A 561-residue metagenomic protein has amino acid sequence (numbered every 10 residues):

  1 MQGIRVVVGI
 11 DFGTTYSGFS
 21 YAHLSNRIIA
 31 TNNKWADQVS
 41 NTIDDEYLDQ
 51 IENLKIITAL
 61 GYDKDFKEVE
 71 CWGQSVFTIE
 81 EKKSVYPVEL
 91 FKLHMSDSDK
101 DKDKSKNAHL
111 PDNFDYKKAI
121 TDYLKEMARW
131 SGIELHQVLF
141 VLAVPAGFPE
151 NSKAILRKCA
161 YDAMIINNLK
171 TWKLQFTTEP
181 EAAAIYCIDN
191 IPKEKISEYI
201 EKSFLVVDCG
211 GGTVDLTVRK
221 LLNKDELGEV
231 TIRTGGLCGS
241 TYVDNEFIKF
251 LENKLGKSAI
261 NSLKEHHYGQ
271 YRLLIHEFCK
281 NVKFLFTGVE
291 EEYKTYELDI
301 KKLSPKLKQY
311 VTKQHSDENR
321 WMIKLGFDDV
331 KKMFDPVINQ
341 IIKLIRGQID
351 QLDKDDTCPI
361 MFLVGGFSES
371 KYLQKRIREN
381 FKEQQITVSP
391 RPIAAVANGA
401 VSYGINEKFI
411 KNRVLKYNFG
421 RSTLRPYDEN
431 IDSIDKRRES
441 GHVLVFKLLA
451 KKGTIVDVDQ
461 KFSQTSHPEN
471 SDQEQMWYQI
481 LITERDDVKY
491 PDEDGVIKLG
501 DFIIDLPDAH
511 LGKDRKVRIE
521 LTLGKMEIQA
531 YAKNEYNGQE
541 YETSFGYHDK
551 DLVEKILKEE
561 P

Functional and structural regions predicted by a protein language model:
M1-K104, Q175, E226-L227, R233-G235 (+10 more regions): Early-domain small/polar-rich strand-loop-helix modules and first-structured segments of the mature chain
M1-R5, T171-V207, K224-E226, A394-K411: Conserved phosphate-binding catalytic cores of ATP/NTP-utilizing and phosphoryl-transfer enzymes
V8-I10, V138-P145, L174-T178, F204-V207 (+3 more regions): Extended hydrophobic secondary-structure segments that form protein cores and membrane-embedded regions
I10-Y16, P180, E198-D215, R219-L222 (+6 more regions): A short acidic Gly-Thr/Ser loop motif
S25-D162, V243-K294, K308, T312 (+1 more regions): Phosphate-binding loop and its immediate beta->loop->alpha context in nucleotide/phosphate-handling enzymes
M95, P145-G147, E181, G235-R378 (+3 more regions): Gly/charged contiguous loops adjacent to phosphate- or pyrophosphate-bearing nucleotide/cofactor binding elements
M164-A182, Q374-G399: Conserved phosphate-binding/catalytic loops in two-lobed NTP-binding clefts
N223, S304-P336, I341, I410-P561: Acidic low-complexity intrinsically disordered segments
